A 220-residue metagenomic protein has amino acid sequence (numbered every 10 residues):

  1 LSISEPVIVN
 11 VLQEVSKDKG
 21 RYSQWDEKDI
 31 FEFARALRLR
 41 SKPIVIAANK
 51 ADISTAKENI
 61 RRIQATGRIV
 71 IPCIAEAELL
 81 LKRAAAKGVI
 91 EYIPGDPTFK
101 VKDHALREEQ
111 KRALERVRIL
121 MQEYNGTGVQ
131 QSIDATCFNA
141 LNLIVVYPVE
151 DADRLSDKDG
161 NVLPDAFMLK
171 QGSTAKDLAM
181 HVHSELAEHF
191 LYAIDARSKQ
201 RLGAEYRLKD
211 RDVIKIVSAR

Functional and structural regions predicted by a protein language model:
L1-R220: C-terminal-of-GTPase-core extension/linker across diverse P-loop GTPases
